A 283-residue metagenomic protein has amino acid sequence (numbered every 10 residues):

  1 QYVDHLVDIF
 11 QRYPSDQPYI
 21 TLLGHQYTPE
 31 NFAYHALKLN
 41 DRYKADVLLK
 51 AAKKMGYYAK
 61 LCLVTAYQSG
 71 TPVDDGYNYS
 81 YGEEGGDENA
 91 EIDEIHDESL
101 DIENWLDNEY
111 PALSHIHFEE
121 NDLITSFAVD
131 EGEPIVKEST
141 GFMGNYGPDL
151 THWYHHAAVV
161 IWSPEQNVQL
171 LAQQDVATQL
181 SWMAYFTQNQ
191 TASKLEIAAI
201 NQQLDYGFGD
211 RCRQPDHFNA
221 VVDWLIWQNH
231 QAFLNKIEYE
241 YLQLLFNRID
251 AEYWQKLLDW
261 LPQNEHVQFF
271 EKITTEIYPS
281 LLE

Functional and structural regions predicted by a protein language model:
Y2-E283: Intrinsically disordered terminal extensions flanking catalytic oxygenase cores
